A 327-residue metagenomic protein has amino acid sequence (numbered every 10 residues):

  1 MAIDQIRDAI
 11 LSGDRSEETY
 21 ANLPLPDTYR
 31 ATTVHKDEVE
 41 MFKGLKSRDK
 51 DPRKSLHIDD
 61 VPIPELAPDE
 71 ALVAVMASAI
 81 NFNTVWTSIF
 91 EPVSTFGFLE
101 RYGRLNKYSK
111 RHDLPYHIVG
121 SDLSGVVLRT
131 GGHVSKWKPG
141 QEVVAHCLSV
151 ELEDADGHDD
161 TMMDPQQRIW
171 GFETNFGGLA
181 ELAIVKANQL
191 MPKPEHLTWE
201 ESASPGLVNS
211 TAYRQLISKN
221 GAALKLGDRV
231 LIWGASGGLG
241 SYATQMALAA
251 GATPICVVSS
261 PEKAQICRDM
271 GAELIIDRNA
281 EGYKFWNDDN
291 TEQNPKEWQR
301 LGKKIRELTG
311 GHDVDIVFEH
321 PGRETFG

Functional and structural regions predicted by a protein language model:
I6-P24, V39-A77, K110, P115-I118 (+1 more regions): A short N-terminal beta-strand-loop micro-motif at the entrance of redox/enzyme domains
P62-A79, V93-D156: Glycine-rich beta-strand-centered segment in the early N-terminal region that forms part of a ligand/cofactor-binding
S109-L114, S121, S149-G234, E281: NAD(P)H dinucleotide-binding glycine-rich loop of Rossmann-like/cofactor-binding domains, especially the beta1-alpha1
G120, G240-S241: N-terminal Rossmann-fold NAD(P) dinucleotide-binding loop
T211, G238-L239, E324-T325: Hydrophobic/small residue at the entry helix of a nucleotide-binding pocket
G234-A235, P321: NAD(P)H cofactor-binding loop motif with strongest signal on the N-terminal glycine-rich segment
S236, T244: N-terminal Rossmann NAD(P)H-binding glycine-rich loop of SDR-like oxidoreductase domains
L248-E324: Adenosine-nucleotide cofactor-binding segment
